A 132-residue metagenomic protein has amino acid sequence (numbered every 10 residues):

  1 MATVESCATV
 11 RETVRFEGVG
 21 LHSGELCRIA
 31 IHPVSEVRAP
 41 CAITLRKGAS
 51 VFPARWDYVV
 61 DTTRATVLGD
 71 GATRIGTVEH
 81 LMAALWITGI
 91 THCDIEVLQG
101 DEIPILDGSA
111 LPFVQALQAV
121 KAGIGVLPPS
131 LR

Functional and structural regions predicted by a protein language model:
M1-T91, E96-R132: C-terminal regulatory domains involved in ligand/effector binding and gene-expression control
